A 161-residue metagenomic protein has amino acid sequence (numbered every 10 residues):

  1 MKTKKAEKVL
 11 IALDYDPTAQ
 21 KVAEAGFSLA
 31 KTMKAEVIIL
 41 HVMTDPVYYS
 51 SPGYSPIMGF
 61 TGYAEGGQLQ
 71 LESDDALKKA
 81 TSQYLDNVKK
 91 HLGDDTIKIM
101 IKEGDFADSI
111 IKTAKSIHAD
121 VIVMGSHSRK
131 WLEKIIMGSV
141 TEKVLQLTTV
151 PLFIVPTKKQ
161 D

Functional and structural regions predicted by a protein language model:
M1-K4, V47, K79, Q83-I122 (+1 more regions): Structural beta-alpha unit
K2-G66: Small/aliphatic-rich secondary-structure junction motif
E24-F27, D86, E142: Active-site phosphate/pyrophosphate- and oxyanion-stabilizing loops and adjacent acidic/basic residues in soluble
T32, L92-D94, L147: Short, well-ordered coil/turn elements that cap or connect secondary structure elements
L40, K98-K102, F153: General small-molecule cofactor/ligand-binding pocket signal
F60-A80: A short acidic, glycine-rich active-site loop that binds or catalyzes chemistry on phosphate/adenosine moieties
I111-D161: Gly/Ser-rich helix-loop-strand patches that form or flank binding pockets for ribonucleotide-derived cofactors
